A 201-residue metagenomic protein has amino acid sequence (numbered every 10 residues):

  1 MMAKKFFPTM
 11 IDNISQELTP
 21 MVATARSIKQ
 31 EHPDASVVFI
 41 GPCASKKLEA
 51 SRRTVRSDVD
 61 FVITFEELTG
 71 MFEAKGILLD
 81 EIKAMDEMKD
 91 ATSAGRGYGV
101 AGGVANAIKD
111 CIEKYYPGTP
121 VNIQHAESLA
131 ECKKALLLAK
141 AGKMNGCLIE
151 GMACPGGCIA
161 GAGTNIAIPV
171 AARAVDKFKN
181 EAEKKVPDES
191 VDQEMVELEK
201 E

Functional and structural regions predicted by a protein language model:
M1-E201: Iron-sulfur-associated redox domains of electron-transfer enzymes in respiratory and anaerobic energy metabolism
